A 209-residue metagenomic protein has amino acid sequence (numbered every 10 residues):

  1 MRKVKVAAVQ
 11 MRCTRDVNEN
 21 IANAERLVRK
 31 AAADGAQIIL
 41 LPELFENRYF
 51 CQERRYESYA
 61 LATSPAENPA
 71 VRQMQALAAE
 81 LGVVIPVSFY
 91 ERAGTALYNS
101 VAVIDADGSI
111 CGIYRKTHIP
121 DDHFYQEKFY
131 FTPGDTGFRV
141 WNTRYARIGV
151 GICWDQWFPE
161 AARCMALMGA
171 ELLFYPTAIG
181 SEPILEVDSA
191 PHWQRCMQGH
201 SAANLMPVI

Functional and structural regions predicted by a protein language model:
M1-V6, V140-G149, L172: Beta-strand-turn-beta hairpins that frame and shape the catalytic cleft of phosphate-ester-processing enzymes
V6, N20, V28-E57, A78 (+5 more regions): Active-site beta-strand/loop signature of hydrolases that rely on acidic residues for catalysis
Q10-R15: Short polar catalytic/cofactor-binding loops
N18-A32, R72, P159-R163, L167: Amphipathic, non-transmembrane alpha-helical secondary structure
Q52-L61, D122-H123, P183: Short glycine/proline- and charge-enriched loop/turn segments that cap or connect secondary-structure elements
A60-V150, A202-I209: Catalytic-core segment of enzymes that process non-peptidic bonds
T63-V84, C153-I209: CN hydrolase (nitrilase-like) catalytic-core segments centered on the catalytic cysteine and neighboring Lys/Glu
